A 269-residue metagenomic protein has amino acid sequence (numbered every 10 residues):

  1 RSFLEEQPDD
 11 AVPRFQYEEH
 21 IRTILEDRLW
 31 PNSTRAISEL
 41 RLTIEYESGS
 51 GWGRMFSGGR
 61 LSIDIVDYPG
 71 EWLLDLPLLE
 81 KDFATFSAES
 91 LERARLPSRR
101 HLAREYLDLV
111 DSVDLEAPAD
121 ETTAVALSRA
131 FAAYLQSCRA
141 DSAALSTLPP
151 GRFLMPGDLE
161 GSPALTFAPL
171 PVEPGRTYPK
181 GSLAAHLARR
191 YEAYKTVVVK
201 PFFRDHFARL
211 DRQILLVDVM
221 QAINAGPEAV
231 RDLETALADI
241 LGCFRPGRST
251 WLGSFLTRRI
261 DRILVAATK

Functional and structural regions predicted by a protein language model:
R1-R259: Switch- and interface-adjacent substructures of P-loop NTPase systems
A266: Conserved Rossmann-like nucleotide-binding pocket used by diverse enzymes that bind dinucleotide cofactors
K269: GTPase G-domain guanine-specificity segment
